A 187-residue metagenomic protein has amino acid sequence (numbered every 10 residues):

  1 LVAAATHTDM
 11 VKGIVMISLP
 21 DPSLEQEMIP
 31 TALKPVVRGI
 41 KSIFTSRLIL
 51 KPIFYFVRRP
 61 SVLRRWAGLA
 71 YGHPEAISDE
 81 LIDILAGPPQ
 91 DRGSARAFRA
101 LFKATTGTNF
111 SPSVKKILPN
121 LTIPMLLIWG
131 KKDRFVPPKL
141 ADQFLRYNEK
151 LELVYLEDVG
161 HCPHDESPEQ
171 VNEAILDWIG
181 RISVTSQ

Functional and structural regions predicted by a protein language model:
L1-V2: Glycine-rich nucleophile elbow surrounding the catalytic serine of serine-hydrolase chemistry
A5, K12-K51: Flexible "cap/lid" loop of the alpha/beta hydrolase fold
I29, K51-N120: Conserved alpha/beta-hydrolase catalytic His-Asp/Glu region
L81, V114, P137-R146: Short alpha-helix in the alpha/beta-hydrolase fold that links the catalytic acid
T108, K132-V136: Acidic catalytic loop of the alpha/beta-hydrolase fold
L121, L127-W129, D133: Short beta-strand/loop motif that positions the catalytic acidic residue of the alpha/beta-hydrolase fold
E149-Q187: Catalytic active-site module of serine/aspartate enzymes centered on a nucleophile-bearing elbow/loop
